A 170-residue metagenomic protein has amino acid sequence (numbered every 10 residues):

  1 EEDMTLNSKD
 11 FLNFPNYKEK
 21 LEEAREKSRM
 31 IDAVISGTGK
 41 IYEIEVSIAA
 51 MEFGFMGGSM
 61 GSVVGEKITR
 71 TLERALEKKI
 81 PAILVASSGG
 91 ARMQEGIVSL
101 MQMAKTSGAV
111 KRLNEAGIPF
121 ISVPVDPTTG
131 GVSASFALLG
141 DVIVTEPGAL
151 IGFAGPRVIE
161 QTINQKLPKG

Functional and structural regions predicted by a protein language model:
E1-M30, T38: Intrinsically disordered, low-complexity segments enriched in small/flexible residues
L6-L12, E43-V46, I83, A104 (+1 more regions): A broad, low-specificity signal for short, low-complexity segments enriched in glycine/proline and polar/charged
L21-A24, E66, D126-P127: Short secondary-structure boundary micro-motifs
R29-I31, V63, K67, T129: Residues at the start of alpha-helices and the adjacent loop-to-helix junctions
D32-I35, L138: Glycine-rich, charged/polar anion/phosphate-binding loops that engage phosphate groups from diverse ligands
I35, K40-N114, I121: Cleft-lining beta-strand/loop regions that shape enzyme active-site pockets
G89-G170: Conserved catalytic cores of soluble enzyme domains, especially glycine-rich substrate-binding beta-alpha loops
